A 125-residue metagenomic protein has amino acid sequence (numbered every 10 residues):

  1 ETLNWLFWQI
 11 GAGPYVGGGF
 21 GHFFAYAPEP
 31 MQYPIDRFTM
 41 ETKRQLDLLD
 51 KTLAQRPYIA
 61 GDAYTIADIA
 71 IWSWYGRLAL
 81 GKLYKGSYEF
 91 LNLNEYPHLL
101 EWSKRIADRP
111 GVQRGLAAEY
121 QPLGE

Functional and structural regions predicted by a protein language model:
E1, L91-H98: Short acidic-hydrophobic sequence patches enriched in Asp/Glu that either
E1-Q55, R77-G86: Conserved C-terminal alpha-helical bundle
A12-Y15, L91, P110-G115: A structure-centric feature marking long, well-folded core domains of fungal metabolic enzymes and membrane transporters
V16-G21, I59-G86, E95-L100, R105-I106 (+1 more regions): GST superfamily/GST-like fold recognition
L53, I106-A107: Hydrophobic residues in alpha-helical segments
G111-E125: Terminal-tail/helix-coil boundary detector
